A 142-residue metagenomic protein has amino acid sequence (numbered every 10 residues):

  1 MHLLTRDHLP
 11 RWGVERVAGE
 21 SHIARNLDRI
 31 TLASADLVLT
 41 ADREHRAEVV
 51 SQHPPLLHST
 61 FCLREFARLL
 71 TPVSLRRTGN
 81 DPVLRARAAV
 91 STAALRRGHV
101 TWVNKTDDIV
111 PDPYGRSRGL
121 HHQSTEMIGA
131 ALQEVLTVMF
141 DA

Functional and structural regions predicted by a protein language model:
M1-L37, R43-H58, T137-D141: Conserved active-site segments centered on acidic
V50-A142: Phosphate-binding/catalytic loops
